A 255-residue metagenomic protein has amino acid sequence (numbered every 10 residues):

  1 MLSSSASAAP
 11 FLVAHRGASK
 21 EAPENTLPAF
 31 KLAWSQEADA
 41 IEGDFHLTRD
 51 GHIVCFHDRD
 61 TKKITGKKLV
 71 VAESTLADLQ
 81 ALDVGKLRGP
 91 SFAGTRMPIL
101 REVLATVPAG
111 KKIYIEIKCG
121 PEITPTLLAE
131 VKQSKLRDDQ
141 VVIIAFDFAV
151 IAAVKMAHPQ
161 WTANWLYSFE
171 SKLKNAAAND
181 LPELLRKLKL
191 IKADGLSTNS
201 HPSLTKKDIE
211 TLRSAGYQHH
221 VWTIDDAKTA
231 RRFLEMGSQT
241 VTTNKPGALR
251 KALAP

Functional and structural regions predicted by a protein language model:
L2-P255: Phosphate-group recognition and catalysis centered on beta-loop-alpha active-site segments
